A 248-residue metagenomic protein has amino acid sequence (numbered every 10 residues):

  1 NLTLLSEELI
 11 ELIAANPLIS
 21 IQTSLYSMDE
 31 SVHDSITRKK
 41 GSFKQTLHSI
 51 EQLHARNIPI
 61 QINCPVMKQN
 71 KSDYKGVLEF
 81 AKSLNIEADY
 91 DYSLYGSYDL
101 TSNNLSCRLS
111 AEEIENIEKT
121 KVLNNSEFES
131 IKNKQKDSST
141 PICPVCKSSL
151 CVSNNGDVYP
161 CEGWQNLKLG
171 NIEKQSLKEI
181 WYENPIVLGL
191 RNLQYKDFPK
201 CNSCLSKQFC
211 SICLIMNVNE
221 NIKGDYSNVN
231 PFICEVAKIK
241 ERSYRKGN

Functional and structural regions predicted by a protein language model:
N1-S93: Radical SAM/AdoMet-radical enzyme domain recognition
K39-F43, N171-Q175, N228: Short, conserved loop/turn and helix-capping segments at secondary-structure boundaries that abut family-defining
R56-I58, Y95-Y98, N104-S138, G163-S211: C-terminal accessory region of radical SAM enzymes
E79, S83-E87, T101-E129, G224-K238: A structural motif corresponding to the C-terminal lobe/cap of the Radical SAM core domain
C143-K147: Short, small/polar residue-rich loop motifs at catalytic or cofactor-binding pockets
N155, L167, K196-N248: Radical SAM enzyme core and accessory elements
